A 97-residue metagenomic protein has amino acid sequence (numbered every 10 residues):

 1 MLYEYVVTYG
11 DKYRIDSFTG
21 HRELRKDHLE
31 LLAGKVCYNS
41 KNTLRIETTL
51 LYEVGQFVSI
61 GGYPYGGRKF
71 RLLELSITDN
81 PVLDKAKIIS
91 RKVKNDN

Functional and structural regions predicted by a protein language model:
M1-N97: Signature of dsDNA virion morphogenesis modules
